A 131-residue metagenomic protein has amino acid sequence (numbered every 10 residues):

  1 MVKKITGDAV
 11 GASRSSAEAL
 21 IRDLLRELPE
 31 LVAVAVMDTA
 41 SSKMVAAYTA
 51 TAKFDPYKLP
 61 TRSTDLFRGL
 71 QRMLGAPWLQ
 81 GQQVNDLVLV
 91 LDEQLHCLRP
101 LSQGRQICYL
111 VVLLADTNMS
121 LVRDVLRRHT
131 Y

Functional and structural regions predicted by a protein language model:
M1-Y131: Non-catalytic interaction/Regulatory regions outside core domains
